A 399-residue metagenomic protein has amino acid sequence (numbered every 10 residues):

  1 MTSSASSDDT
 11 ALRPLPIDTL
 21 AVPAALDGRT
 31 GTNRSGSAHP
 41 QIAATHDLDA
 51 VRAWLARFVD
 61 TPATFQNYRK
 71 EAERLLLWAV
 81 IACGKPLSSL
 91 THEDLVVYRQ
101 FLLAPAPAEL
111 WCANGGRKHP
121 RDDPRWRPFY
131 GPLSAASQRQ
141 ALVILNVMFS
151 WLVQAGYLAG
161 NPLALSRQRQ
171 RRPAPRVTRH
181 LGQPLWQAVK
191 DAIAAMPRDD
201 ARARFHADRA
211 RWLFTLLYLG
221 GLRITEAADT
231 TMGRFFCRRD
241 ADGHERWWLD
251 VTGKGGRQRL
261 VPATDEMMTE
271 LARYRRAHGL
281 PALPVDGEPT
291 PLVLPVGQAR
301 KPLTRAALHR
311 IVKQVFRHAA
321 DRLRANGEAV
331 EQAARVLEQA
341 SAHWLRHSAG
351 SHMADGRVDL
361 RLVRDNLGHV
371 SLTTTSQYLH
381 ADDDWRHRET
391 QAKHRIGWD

Functional and structural regions predicted by a protein language model:
M1-D399: Conserved catalytic core of the tyrosine transesterase superfamily
